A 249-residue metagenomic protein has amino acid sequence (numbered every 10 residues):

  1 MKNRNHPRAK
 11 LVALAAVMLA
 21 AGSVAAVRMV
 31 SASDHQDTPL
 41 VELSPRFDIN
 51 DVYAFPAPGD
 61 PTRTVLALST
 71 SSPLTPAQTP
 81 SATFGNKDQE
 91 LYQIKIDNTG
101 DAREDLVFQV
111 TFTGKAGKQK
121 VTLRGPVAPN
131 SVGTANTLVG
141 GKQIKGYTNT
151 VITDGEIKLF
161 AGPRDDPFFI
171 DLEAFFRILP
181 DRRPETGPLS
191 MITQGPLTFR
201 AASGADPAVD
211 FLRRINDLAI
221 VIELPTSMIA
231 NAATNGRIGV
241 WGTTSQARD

Functional and structural regions predicted by a protein language model:
M1-N3, I222: Terminal targeting segments of Actinobacterial cell-envelope proteins
N3-L14: Bacterial N-terminal signal peptides that target proteins for export
A20-M29: C-terminal segment of classical bacterial N-terminal signal peptides
R28-D249: Surface-exposed extracytoplasmic segments
